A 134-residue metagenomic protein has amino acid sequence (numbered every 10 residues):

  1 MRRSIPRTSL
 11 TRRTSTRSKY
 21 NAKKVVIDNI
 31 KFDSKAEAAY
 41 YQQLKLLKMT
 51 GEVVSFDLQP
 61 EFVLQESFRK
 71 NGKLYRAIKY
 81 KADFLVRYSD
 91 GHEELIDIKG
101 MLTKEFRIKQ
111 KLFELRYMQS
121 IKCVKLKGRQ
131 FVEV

Functional and structural regions predicted by a protein language model:
M1-V134: Electrostatic, structured charged patches in enzyme active sites and in nucleic-acid/phosphate-binding
